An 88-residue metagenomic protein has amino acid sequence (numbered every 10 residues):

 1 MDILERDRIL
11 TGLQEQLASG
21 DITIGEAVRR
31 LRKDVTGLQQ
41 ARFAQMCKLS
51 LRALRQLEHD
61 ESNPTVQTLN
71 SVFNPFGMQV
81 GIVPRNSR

Functional and structural regions predicted by a protein language model:
M1-E26, S87-R88: N-terminal flexible/basic segments that precede or flank functional cores
D21, C47, G81-V83: Short amphipathic alpha-helix starts
E26-R42, S71: Short basic helix-loop element that most often maps to the first helix and adjoining turn of HTH DNA-binding modules
G37-R55: Short alpha-helical DNA-recognition segment
T65-V83: DNA major-groove recognition helix of helix-turn-helix/homeodomain DNA-binding modules
